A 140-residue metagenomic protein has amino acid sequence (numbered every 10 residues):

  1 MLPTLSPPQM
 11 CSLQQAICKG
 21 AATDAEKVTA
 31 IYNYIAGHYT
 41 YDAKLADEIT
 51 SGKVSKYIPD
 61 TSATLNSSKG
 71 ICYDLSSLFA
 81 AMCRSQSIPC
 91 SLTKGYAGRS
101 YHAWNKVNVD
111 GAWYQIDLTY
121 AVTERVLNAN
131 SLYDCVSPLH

Functional and structural regions predicted by a protein language model:
T4-N66, S137: Secondary-structure boundary elements
G20, G37, G52, G70 (+2 more regions): Residue-identity detector for glycine
K27-I31, S68-C83: Active-site nucleophilic cysteine motif
D74-H140: Hydrophobic/aromatic-rich core segments of domains that either
